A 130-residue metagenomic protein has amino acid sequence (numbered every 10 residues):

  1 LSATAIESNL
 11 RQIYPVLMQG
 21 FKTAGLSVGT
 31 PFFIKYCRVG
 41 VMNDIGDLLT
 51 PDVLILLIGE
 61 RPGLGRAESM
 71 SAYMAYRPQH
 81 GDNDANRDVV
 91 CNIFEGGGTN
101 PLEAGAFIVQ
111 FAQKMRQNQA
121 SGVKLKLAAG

Functional and structural regions predicted by a protein language model:
L1-L48, G65, Y73, R87: Conserved mixed alpha/beta catalytic, RNA-binding, or beta-rich assembly cores of soluble enzyme, regulatory
L1-T4, I55-L57, C91: Short glycine-rich or small-residue beta-strand-to-loop segments that form or flank ligand, phosphate, metal/Fe-S
T30, L57-G59, A75: Sparse, context-dependent recognition of short Cys/His-centered cofactor- or disulfide-binding micro-motifs
G46-L57, R61-L64: Hydrophobic alpha-helical bundle architecture
P62-E68, Y73-G130: C-terminal functional extensions of proteins
